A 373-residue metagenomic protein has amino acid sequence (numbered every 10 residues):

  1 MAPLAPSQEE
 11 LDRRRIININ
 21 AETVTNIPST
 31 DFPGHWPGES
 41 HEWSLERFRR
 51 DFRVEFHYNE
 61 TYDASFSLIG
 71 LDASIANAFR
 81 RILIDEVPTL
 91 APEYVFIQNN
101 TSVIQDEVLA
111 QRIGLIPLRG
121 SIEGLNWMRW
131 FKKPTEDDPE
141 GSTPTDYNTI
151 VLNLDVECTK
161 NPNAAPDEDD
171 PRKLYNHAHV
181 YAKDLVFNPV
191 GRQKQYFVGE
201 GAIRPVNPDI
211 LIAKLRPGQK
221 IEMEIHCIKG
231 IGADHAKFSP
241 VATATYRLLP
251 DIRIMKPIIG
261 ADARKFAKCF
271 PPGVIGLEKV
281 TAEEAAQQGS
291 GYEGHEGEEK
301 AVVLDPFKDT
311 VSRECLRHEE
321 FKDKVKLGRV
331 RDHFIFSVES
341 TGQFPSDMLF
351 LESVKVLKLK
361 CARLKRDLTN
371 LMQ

Functional and structural regions predicted by a protein language model:
M1-Q373: Protein-protein interaction/assembly regions in multi-subunit complexes
